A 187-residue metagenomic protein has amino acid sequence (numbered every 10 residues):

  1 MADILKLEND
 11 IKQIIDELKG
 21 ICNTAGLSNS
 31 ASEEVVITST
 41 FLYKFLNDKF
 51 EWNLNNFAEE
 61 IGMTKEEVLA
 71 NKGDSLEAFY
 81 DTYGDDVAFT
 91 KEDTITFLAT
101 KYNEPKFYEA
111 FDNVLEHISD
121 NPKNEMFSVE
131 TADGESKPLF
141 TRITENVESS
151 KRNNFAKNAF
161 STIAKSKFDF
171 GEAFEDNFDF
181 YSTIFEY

Functional and structural regions predicted by a protein language model:
M1-Y187: Non-catalytic, mostly N-terminal accessory regions of nucleic-acid modification and defense proteins
